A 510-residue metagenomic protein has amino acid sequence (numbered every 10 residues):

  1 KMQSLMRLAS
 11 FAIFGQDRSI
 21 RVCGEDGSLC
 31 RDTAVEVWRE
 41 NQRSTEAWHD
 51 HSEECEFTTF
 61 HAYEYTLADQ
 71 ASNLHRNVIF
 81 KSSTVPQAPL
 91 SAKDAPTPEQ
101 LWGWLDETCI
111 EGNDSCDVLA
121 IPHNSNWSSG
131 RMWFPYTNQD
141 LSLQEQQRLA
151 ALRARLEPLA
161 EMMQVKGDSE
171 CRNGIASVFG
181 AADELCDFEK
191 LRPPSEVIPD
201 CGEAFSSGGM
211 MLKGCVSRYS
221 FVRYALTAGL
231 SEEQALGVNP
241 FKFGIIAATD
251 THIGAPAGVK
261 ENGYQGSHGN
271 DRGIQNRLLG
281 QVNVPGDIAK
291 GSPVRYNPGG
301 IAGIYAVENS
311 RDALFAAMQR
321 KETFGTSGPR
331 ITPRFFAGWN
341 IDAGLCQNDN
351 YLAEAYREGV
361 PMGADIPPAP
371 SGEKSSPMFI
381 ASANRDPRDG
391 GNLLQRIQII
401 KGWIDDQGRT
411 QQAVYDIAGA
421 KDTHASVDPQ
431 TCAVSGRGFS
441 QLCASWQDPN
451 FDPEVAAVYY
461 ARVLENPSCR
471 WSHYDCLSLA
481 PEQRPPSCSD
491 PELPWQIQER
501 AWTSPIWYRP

Functional and structural regions predicted by a protein language model:
K1-S115, A120-Y136: A metal-dependent hydrolase metal-coordination microenvironment
G27-C30, A34, T45-H49, Y63-Q70 (+3 more regions): C-terminal functional module detector
